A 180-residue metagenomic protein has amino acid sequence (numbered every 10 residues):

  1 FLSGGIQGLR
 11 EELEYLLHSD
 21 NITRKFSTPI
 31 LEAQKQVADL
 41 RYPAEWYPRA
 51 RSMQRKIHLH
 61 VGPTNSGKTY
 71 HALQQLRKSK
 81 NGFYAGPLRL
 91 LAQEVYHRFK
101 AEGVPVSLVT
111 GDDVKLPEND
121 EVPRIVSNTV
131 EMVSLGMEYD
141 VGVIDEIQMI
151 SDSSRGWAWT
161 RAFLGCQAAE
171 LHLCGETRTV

Functional and structural regions predicted by a protein language model:
F1-K56: Helicase-associated low-complexity/disordered flanking segments
R49-N65, I147-I150: Glycine-rich phosphate-binding "P-loop"
M53-Q54, K78-S79, D120-P123, G136-Y139 (+1 more regions): Short loop/turn elements that form and flank the Walker-type P-loop nucleotide-binding site in RecA-like NTPase cores
H58-L59, F83, H172: Short hydrophobic/aromatic beta-strand immediately N-terminal to the Walker A/P-loop
T64-A101, T179: Conserved Walker A/P-loop ATP-binding site and its immediately adjacent core in helicase/helicase-like ATPase domains
V95, F99-D140: Inter-Walker segment of RecA-like/P-loop motor cores
T129-V130, D145-I147: Walker B catalytic acidic pair
Q148-V180: Post-DEXD/H (motif II) to motif III coupling segment of the RecA-like Helicase ATP-binding lobe
